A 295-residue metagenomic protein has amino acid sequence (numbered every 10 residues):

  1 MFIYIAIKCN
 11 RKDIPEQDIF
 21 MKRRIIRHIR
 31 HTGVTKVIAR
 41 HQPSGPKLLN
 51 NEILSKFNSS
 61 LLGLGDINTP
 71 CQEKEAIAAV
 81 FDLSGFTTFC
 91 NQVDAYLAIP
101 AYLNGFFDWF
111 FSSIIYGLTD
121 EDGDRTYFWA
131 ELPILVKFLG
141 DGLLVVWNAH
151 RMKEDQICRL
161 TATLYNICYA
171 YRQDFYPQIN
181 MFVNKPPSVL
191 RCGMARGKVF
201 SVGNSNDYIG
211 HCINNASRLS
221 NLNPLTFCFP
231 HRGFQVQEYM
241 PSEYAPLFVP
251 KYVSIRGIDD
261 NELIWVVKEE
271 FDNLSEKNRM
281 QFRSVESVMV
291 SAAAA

Functional and structural regions predicted by a protein language model:
M1-T69, N215, P224-A295: Intrinsically disordered, glycine/charged-rich C-terminal tails and inter-domain linkers that flank nucleotidyl cyclase
F2, F20, F57, F81 (+13 more regions): Phenylalanine-focused residue identity feature
F2-I3, I7-R27, L62-Q72, I77 (+10 more regions): Residue-level signal for functionally critical sites in structured catalytic/ligand-binding pockets
A6, A39, A76-A79, A95-A101 (+8 more regions): A sequence-composition feature that detects small, non-aromatic residues
H28-N50, L103-Y116, C158-Y165, N184-S188 (+2 more regions): A generic short-segment signal for beta-strand/edge and adjacent turn/coil regions
A39, S112-T119, Y169, Q173-Y176 (+2 more regions): Generic surface-pattern signal
L48-T163: Catalytic NTP-binding/metal-coordinating core of nucleotidyl cyclase/transferase enzymes
N148-R279: Catalytic beta-strand-to-alpha-helix segment of the class III nucleotidyl cyclase homology domain
